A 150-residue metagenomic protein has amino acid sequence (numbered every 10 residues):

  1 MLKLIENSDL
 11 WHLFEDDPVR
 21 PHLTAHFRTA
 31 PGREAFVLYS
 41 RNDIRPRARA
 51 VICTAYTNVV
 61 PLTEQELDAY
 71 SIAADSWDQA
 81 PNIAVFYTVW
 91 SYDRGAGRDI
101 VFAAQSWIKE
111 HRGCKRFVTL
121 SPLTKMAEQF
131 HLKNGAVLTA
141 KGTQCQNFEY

Functional and structural regions predicted by a protein language model:
M1-R41: Short amphipathic alpha-helix that is part of the acyltransferase structural core
I44-V51: Glycine-rich acetyl-CoA-binding "A-motif" of GNAT/NAT acetyltransferases
C53-A84: Conserved acyl-donor/pantetheine-binding loop and adjacent beta-alpha core of acyl/acetyltransferases and related
S91-E110: Conserved acetyl-CoA-binding loop-helix of GNAT-fold acetyltransferases
K109-L123: Conserved GNAT acetyl-CoA-binding A-motif
P122-T143: Conserved active-site alpha-helix within GNAT-family acetyltransferase domains
T143-Y150: C-terminal "cap" of GNAT-fold acetyltransferases
